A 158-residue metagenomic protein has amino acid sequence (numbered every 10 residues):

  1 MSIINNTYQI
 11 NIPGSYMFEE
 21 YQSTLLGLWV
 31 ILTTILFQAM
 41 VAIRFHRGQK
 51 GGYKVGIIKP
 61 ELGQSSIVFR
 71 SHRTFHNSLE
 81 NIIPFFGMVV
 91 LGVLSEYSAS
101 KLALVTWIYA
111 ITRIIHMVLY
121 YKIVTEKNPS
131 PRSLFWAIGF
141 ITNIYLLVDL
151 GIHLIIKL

Functional and structural regions predicted by a protein language model:
M1-Y21, K157: Short, strongly hydrophobic alpha-helical membrane anchors
M17, E61-I83: Membrane interfacial helix-start motif at the N-side
F18-I58: N-terminal signal-anchor transmembrane alpha helix
T34, H76-L91: Core segments of transmembrane alpha-helices that mediate helix-helix packing or line hydrophobic substrate/ligand
T34-A42, P84, T112, H116 (+1 more regions): Alpha-helical transmembrane segments of multipass membrane proteins
L91-I111: Short alpha-helical packing/oligomerization segments
I115-T142: Interfacial loop-to-transmembrane junctions
L147-L158: Juxtamembrane boundary at the C-terminal end of a transmembrane helix
